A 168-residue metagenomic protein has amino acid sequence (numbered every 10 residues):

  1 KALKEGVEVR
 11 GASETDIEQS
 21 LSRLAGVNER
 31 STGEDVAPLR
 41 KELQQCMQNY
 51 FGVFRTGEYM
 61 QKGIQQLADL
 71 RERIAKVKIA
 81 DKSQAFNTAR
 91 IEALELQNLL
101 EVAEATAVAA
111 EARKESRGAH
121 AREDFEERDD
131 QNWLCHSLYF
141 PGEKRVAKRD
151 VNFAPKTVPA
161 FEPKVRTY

Functional and structural regions predicted by a protein language model:
K1-Y168: Glycine- and aromatic-enriched mobile tails/lids
